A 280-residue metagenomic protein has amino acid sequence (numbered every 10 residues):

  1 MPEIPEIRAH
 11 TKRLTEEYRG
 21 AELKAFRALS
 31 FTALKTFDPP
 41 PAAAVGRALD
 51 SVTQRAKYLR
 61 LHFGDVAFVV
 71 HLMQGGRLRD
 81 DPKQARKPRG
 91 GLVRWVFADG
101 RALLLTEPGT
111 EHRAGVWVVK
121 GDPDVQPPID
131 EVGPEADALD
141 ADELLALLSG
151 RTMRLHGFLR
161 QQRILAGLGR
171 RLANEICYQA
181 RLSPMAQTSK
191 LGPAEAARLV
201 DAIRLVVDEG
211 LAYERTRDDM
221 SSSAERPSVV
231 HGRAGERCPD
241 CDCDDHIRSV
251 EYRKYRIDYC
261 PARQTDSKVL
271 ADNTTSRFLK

Functional and structural regions predicted by a protein language model:
M1-A114, R237, F278-K280: Gly/Gly-Pro- and Ser/Thr-rich, intrinsically disordered tail segments characteristic of DNA damage-repair and tolerance
E3-E6, H10, R19, V125-P128 (+6 more regions): Alpha-helical structural motif
P5, A67, A114, P127-D130 (+3 more regions): Residue-level marker of intrinsically disordered, low-complexity segments enriched for small/polar residues
E22-P40, T53, L147-K280: Basic, nucleic-acid-binding surfaces and adjacent catalytic neighborhoods in DNA/RNA-processing proteins
V45-A48, P82-Q84, G90-R94, V116-V119 (+6 more regions): Short, surface-exposed linear patches
F68-Q179: Phosphate/anion-contacting hairpin/loop surfaces
